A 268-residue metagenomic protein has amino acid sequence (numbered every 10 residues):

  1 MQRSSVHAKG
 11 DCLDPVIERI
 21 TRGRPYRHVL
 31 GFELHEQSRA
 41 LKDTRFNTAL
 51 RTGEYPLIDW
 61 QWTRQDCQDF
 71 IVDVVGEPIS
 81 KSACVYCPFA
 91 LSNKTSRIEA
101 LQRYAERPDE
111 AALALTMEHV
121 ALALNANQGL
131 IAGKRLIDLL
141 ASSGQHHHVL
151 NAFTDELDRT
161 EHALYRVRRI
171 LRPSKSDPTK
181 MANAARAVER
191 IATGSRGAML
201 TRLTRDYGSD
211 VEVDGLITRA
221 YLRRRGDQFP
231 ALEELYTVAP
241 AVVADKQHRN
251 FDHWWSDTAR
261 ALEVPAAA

Functional and structural regions predicted by a protein language model:
M1-A268: Nucleotide-activated chemistry modules centered on ATP-dependent adenylation/adenylyltransferase
